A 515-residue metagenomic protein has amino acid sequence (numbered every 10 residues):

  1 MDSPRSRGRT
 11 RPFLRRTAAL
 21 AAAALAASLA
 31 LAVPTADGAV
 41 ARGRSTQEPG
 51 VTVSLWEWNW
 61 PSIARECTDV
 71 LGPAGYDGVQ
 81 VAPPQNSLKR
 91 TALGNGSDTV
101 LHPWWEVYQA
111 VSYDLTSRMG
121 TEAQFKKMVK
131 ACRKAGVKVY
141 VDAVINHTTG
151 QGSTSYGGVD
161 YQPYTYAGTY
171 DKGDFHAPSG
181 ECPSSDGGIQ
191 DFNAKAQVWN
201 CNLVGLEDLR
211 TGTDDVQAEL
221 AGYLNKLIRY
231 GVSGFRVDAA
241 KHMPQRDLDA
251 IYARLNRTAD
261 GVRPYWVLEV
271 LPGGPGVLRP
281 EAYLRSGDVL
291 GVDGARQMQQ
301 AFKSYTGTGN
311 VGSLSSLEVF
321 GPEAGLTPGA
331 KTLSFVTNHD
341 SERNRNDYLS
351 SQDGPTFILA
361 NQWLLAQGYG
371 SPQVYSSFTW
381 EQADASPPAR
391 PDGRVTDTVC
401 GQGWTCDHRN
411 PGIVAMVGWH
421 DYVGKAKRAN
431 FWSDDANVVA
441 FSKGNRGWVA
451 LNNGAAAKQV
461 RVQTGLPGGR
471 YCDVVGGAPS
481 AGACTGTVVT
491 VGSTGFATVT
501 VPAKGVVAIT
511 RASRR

Functional and structural regions predicted by a protein language model:
M1-G38: Secretory targeting and sorting signals
V40-T52, E66-D77, A82-A110, T116 (+4 more regions): Active-site-proximal helices and loops of the catalytic beta/alpha 8
V40-W60, V204-D208, G212-T213: Boundary/entry segment of secreted carbohydrate-active catalytic domains
W58-P61, G454-A456: Short beta->alpha connector loops
Q109, Q197-G212, Y230-G231, S341-N344: Short glycine/proline-rich turn/loop motifs
G120: Active-site loop and adjoining helix of the penicillin-binding protein/serine DD-peptidase-beta-lactamase fold
G157-V204: Core domains of carbohydrate- and sulfate-ester-processing enzymes
T211-Y223: Alpha-helical scaffold elements lining the catalytic groove of polysaccharide deacetylases
